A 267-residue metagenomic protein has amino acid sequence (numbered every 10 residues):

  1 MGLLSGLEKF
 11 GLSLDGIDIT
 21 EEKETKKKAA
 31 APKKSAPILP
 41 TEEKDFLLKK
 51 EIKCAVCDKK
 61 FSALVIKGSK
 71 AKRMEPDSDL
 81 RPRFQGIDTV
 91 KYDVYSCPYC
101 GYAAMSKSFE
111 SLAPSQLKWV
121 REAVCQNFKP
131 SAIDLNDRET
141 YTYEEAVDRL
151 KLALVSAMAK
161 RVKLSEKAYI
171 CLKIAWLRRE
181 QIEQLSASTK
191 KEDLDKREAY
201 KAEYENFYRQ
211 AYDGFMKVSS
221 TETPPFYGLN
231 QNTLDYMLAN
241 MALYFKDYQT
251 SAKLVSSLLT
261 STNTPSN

Functional and structural regions predicted by a protein language model:
L48-K50, D93: Short metal-coordination and nucleic-acid-contact micro-motifs, chiefly zinc-binding Cys/His arrays
K53-D58, C97-C100: Short cysteine-rich clusters marking metal-coordination/redox-active sites
K59-I87: Short recognition patches in nucleic-acid-associated and regulatory proteins
A123-L154, A159-K196, L229-Y244: Amphipathic alpha-helical repeat scaffolds of TPR domains
L154-V155, W176, Y212-S220, S256-T262: Amphipathic alpha-helical segments of tetratricopeptide repeats
E166, E203, F207-Q210, T223-N232 (+1 more regions): Structural signature of alpha-solenoid helical repeat junctions
